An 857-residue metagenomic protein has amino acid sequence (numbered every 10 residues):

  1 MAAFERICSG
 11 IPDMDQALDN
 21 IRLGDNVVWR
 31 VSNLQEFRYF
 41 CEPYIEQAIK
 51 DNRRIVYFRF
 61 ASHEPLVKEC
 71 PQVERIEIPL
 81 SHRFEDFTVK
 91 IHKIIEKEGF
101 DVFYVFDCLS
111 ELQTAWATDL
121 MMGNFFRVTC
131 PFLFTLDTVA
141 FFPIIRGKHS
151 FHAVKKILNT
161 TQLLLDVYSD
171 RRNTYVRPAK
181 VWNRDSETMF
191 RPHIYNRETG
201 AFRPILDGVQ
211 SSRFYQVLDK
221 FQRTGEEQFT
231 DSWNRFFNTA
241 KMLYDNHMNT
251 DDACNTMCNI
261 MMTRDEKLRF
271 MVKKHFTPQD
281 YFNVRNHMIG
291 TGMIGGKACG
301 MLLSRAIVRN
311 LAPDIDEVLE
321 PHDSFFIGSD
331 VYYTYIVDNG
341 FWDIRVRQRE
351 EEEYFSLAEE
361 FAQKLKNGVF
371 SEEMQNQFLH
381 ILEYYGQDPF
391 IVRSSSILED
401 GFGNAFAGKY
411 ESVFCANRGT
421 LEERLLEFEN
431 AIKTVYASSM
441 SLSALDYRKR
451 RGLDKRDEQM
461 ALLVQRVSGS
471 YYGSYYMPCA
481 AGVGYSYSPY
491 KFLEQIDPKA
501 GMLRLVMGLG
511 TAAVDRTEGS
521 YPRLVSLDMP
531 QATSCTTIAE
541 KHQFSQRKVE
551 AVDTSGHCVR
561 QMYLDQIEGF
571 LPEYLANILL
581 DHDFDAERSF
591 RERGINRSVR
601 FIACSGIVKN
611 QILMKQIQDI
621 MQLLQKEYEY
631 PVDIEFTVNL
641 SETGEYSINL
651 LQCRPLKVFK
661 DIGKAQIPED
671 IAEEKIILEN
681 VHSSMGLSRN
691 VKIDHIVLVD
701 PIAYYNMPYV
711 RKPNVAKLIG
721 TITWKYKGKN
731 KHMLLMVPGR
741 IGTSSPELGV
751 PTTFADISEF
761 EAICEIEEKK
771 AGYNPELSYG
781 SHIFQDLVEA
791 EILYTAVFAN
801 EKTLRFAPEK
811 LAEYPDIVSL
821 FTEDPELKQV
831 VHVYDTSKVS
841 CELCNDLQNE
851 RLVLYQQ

Functional and structural regions predicted by a protein language model:
A2, R184-F221: C-terminal regions of RecA-like/P-loop NTPase motor modules
R6-A61: Glycine-rich P-loop/Walker A and Walker A-like loops and their local beta1-loop-alpha1 context in P-loop NTPases
G24-S32, R54-V56, D101-F103, V139-F141 (+2 more regions): Residue-level preference for the first positions of well-ordered beta-strands
D51-T114: Conserved inter-motif catalytic segment of the P-loop NTP-binding fold
A115-W116, M121-K148: Substrate-engagement module of ASCE P-loop NTPases
I145-R197: Phosphate-binding/switch region of NTP-binding enzymes
G147, L268-M271, H275-D314, V369-E768 (+4 more regions): Conserved mixed alpha/beta core segments that line enzyme active sites in large multi-domain catalysts
F282-R347, E352-E372: A conserved helix-loop-beta module that forms one wall/lid of the active-site cleft in ATP-utilizing catalytic domains
